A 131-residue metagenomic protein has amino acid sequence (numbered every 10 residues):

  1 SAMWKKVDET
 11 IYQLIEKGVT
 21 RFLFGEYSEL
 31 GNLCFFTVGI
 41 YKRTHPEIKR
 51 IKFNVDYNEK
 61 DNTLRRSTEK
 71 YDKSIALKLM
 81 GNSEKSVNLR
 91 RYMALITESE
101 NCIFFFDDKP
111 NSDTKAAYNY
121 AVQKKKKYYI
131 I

Functional and structural regions predicted by a protein language model:
S1-I131: Acidic/glycine-enriched connector segments
